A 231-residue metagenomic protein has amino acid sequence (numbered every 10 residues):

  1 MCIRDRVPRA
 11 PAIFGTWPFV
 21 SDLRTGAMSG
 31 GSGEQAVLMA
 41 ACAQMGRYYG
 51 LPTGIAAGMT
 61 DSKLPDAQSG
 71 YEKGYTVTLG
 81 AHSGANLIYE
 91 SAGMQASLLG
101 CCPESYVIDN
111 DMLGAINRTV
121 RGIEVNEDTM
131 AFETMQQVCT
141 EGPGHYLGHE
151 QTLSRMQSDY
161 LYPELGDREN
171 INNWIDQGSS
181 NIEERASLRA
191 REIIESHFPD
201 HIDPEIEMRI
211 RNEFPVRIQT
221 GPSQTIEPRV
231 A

Functional and structural regions predicted by a protein language model:
M1-I3: Short, small-residue-biased leader/transition segments that mark boundaries at the very start of proteins
R6-S91, C101-P103: A conserved active-site cap/scaffold subdomain adjacent to cofactor or substrate pockets
M94-L98: Short gly/pro/ser/thr-enriched loop/turn and capping motifs at secondary-structure boundaries
E104-A231: Catalytic-core signal marking the mid-to-C-terminal active-site face
